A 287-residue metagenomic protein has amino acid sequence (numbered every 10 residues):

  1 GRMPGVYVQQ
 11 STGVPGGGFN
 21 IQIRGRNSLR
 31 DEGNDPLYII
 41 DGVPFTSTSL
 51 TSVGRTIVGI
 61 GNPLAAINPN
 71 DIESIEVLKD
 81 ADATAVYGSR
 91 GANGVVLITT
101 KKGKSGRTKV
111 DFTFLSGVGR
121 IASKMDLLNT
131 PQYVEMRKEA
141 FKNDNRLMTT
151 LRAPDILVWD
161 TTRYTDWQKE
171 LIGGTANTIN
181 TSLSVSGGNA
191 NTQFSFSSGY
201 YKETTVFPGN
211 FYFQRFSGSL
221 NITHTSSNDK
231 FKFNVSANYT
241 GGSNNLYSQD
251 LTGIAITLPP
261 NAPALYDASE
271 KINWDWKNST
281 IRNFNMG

Functional and structural regions predicted by a protein language model:
R2-S47, S74, T84-K104: Extracytoplasmic beta-strand/coil segments of soluble accessory domains associated with Gram-negative outer-membrane
D31, D35, I40, S105-Y164 (+2 more regions): Surface-exposed loop/interface segments of Gram-negative outer-membrane beta-barrel transport/assembly proteins
V43-K79: Short acidic/polar hinge/loop motifs at secondary-structure boundaries that mediate gating or recognition
T56-G59, L78-D80, R163-K169, K202-V206 (+1 more regions): Extracytoplasmic loops and strand-loop junctions of Gram-negative outer membrane beta-barrel proteins
I60-G61, G91, T178, R215: Membrane-spanning beta-strands of outer-membrane beta-barrel proteins
I67-A83, I179-Y247: Surface-exposed extracellular loop regions of Gram-negative outer-membrane beta-barrel proteins
A85, K169-G174, F207-G209: Outer-membrane beta-barrel domain signature
K124, L171-T175, V185-N189: Outer-membrane beta-barrel initiation region
